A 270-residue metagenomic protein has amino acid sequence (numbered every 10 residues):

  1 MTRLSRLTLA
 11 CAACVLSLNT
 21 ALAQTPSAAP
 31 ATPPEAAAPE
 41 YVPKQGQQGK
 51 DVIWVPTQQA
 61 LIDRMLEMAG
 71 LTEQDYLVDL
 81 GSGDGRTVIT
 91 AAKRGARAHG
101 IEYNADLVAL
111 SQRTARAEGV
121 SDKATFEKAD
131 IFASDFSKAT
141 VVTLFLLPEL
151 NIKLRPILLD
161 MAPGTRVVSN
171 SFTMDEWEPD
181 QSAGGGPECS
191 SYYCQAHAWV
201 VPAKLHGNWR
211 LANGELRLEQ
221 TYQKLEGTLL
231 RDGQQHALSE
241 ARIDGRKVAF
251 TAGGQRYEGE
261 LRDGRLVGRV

Functional and structural regions predicted by a protein language model:
Q24-D75: S-adenosyl-L-methionine
E73-G83: Conserved class I S-adenosyl-L-methionine
D84-A96: Conserved SAM-binding loop of SAM-dependent methyltransferases across substrates and taxa, primarily the Class I
R97-E102: Conserved SAM-binding motif I beta-strand of class I
A105-K138: S-adenosyl-L-methionine
F136-K153: A short SAM/SAH-binding and catalytic strip from SAM-dependent methyltransferases
N151-H206: C-terminal substrate-binding/active-site "lid" region of AdoMet-derived donor-dependent transferases
A203-V270: Central antiparallel beta-sheet cores of small beta-barrel/beta-sandwich binding domains
